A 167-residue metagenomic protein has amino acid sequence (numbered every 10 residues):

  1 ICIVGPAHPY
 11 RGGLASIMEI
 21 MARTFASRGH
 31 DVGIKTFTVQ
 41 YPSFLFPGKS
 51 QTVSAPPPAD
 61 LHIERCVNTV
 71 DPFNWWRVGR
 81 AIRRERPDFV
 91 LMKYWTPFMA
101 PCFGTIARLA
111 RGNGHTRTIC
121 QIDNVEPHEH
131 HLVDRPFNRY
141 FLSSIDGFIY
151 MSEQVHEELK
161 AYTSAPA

Functional and structural regions predicted by a protein language model:
G5-E19, W95-A100, E129: A short, glycine/small-residue-rich beta-strand->loop->alpha-helix junction that serves as a flexible
H8-R11, R23-R84, V155, K160: N-terminal strand-loop element at the rim of the active site of nucleotide-sugar-dependent glycosyltransferases
L14-I17, F37, Y150-S152: Replace "coordinates the UDP/GDP/TDP-sugar" with "coordinates nucleotide-activated sugar donors
I63-V70, R77-P101, T116-Q121: Short N-terminal targeting/anchoring amphipathic segment
P101-L109, V133-R139: Charged helix-capping and loop-helix junction motifs
G114-I119, N124-S144, E153: Nucleotide-sugar donor phosphate/pyrophosphate-binding loop at the beta->alpha transition of glycosyltransferases
I145-A167: A short, active-site helix/loop in glycosyltransferases that binds the activated sugar's phosphate group
